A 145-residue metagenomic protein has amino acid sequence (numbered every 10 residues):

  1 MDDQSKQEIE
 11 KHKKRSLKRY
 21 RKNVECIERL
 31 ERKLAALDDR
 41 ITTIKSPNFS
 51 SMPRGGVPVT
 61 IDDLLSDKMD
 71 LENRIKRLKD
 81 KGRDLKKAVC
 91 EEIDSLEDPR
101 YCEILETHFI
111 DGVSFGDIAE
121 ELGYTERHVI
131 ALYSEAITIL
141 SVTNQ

Functional and structural regions predicted by a protein language model:
M1-S95, V142-Q145: N-terminal interaction/assembly modules
L85-A88, P99-Y101, L132: N-terminal positioning helix adjacent to the helix-turn-helix/winged-helix DNA-binding module
S95-L96, G123: Short, conserved sequence motifs enriched in acidic/basic residues, glycine, and aromatics that mark functional "hot
E97-D111: Short amphipathic alpha helix immediately N-terminal
D117-E120: Short alpha-helical "recognition helix" segments of helix-turn-helix
G123-Q145: DNA-recognition helix of helix-turn-helix
